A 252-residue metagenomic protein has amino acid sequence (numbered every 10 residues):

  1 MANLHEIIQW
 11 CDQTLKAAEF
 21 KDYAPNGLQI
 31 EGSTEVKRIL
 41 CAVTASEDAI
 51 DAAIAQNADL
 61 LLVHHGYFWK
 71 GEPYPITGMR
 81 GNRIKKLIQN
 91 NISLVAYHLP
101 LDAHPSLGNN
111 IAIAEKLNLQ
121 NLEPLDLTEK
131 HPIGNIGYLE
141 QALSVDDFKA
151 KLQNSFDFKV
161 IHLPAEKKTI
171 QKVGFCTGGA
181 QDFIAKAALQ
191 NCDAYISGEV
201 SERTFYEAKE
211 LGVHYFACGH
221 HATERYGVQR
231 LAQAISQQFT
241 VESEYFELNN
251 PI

Functional and structural regions predicted by a protein language model:
M1-I252: Active-site catalytic microenvironments in core metabolic enzymes, especially phosphate/sugar-handling
